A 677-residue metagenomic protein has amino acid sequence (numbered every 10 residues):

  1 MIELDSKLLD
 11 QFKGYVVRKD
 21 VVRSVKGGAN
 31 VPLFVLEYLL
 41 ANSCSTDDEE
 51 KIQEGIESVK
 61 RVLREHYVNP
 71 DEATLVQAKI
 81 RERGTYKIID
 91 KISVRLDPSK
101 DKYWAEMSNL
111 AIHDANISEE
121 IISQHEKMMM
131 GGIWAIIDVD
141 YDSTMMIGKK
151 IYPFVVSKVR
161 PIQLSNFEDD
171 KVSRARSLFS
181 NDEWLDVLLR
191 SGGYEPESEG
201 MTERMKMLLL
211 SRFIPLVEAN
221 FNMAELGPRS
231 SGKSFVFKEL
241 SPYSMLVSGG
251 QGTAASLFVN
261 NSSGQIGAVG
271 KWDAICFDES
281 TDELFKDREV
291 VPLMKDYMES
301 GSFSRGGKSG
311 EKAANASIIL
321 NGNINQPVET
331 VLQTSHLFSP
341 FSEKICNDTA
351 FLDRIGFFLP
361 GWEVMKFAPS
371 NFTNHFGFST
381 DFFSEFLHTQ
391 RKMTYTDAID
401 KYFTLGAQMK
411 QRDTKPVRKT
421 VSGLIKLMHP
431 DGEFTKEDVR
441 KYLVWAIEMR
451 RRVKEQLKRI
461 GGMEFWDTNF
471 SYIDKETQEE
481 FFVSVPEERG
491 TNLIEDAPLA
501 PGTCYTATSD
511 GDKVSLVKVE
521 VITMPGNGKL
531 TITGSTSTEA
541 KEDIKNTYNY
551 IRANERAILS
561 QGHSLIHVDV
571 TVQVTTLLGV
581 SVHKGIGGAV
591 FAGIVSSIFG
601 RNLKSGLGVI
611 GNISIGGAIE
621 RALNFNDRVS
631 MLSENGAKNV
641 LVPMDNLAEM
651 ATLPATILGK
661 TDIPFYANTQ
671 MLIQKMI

Functional and structural regions predicted by a protein language model:
M1-G192: Extended, charged/polar low-complexity intrinsically disordered regions
Y38-A41, L210-A219, R418-H429, T503-Y505 (+2 more regions): Short, hydrophobic/amphipathic alpha-helical patches that form generic packing surfaces within helical domains
K171-M207, G534-K541, N624: Dynamic helix-loop-helix/coil hinge segments at AAA+ ATPase domain boundaries and subdomain interfaces
R190-E199, G249, V609-A618: Short, basic, glycine/proline-bearing loop/turn elements
E195-T330, S335-S339, A350-D353, F470-E488: Conserved ASCE/P-loop NTPase catalytic core
G310-I318, N323-M428: Phosphate-sensing "switch" segment of ASCE/P-loop ATPases
F367-N371, D397-I473, E479-D496, S581: C-terminal helical "lid" subdomain and adjoining coupling/linker elements of P-loop NTPases
E488-I677: Peripheral, non-AAA+ core regions of ATP-driven protein-machinery
